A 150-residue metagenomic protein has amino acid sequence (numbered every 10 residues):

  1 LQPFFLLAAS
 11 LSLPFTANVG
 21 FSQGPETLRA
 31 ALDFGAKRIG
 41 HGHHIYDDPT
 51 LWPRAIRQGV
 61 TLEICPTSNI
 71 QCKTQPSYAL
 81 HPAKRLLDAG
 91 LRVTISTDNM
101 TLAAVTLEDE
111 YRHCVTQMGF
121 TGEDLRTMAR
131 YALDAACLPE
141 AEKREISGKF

Functional and structural regions predicted by a protein language model:
L1-K37, Y46-V60, S77-L91, F120: Histidine/acidic residue-rich metal-binding segments in metalloenzymes
N18-S22, G42-H44, C65-N69, D98-L102: Active-site beta-loop-alpha junctions enriched in small/polar residues
I39, L62, D98, P139: Hydrophobic, well-ordered secondary-structure elements that form the walls of internal hydrophobic environments
C72-T74: Glycine/threonine-rich flexible loop motifs
A79-Q117: C-terminal hydrophobic structural anchor segments that stabilize assembly/packing rather than catalytic chemistry
G119-F150: Mid-to-C-terminal alpha-helical segments outside catalytic/metal-binding sites
